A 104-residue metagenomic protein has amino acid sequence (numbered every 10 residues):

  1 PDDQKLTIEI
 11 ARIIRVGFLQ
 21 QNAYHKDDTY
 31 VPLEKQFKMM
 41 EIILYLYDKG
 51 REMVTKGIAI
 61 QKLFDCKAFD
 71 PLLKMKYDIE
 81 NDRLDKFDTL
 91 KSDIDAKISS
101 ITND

Functional and structural regions predicted by a protein language model:
P1-D104: Conserved catalytic/coupling modules of large nucleotide/cofactor-utilizing molecular machines
